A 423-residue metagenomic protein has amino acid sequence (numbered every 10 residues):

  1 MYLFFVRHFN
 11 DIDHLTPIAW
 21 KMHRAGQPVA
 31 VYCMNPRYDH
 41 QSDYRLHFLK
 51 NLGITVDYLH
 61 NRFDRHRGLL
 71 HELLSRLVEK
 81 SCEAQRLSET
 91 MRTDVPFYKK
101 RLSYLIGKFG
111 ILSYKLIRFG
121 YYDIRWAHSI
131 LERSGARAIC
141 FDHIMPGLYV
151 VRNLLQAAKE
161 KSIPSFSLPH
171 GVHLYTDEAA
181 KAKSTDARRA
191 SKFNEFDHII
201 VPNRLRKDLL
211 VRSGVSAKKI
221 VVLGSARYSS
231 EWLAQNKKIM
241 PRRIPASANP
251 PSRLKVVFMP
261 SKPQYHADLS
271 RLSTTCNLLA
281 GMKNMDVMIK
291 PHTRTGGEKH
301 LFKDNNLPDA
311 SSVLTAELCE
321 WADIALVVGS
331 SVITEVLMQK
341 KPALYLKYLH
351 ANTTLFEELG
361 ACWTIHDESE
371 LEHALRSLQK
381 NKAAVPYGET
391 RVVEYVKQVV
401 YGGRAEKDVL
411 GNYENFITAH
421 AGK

Functional and structural regions predicted by a protein language model:
L3-W232, I333: Active-site and donor-binding regions of nucleotide-sugar-utilizing enzymes
A136-R137, E317-V328: Acidic donor-binding loop of glycosyltransferase active sites
F141, V201, L326-V327, I365: Short beta-strand scaffold positions
K159, C319, L337: Short alpha-helix at the nucleotide-sugar/activated-sugar donor binding site of glycosyltransferases and closely
S162, D323, K340-P342: A short alpha->beta transition loop at the rim of the catalytic pocket in nucleotide-sugar-dependent
G214-A217, V222, T293, L301-N306 (+1 more regions): Catalytic binding pocket for nucleotide-activated donors in carbohydrate/polymer assembly enzymes
R227-L301: Conserved catalytic-core segment of nucleotide-activated headgroup transferases in glycan assembly
V399-K423: C-terminal alpha-helical cap of glycosyltransferases
